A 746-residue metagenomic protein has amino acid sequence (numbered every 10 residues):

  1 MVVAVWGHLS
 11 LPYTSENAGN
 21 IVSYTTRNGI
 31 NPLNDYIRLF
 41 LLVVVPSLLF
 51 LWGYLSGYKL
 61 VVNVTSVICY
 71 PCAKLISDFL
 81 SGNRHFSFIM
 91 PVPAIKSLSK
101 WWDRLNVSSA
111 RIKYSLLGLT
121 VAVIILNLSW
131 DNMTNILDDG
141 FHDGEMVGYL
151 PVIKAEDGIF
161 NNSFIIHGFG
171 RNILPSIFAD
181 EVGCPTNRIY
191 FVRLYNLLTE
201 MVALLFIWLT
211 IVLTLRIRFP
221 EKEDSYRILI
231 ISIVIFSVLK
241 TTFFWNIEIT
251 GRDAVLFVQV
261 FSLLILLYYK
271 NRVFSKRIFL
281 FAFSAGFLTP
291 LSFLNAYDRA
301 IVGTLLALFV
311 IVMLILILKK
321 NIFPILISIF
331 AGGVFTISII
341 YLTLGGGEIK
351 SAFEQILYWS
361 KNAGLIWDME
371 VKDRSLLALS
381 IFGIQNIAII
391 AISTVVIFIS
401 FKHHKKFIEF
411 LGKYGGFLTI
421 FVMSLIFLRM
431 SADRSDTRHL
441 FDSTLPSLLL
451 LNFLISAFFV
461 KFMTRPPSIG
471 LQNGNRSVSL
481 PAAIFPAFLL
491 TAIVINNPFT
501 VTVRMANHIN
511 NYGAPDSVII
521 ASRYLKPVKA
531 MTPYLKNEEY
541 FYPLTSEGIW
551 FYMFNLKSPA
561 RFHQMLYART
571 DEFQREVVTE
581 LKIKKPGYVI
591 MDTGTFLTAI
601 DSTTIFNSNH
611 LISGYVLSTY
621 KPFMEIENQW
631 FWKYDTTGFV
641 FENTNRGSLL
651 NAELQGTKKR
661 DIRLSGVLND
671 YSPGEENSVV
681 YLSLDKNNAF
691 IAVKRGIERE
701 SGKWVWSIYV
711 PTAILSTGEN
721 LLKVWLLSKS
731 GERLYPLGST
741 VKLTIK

Functional and structural regions predicted by a protein language model:
M1-I21, I37-R38, L126-N172, I177-V202 (+5 more regions): Transmembrane catalytic cores of multi-pass membrane glycosyltransferases and polysaccharide-assembly enzymes
T26-V44, G168, S225-I230, V234-Y268 (+1 more regions): Membrane-interface micro-motifs in multi-pass membrane enzymes
D35-L42, I301-V302, A432-R465: Hydrophobic/aromatic-rich transmembrane helices and adjacent perimembrane loops
D103, A110-K113, R227-I231, F279-F283 (+2 more regions): Signature aromatic-anchored transmembrane alpha helix within multi-pass, membrane-resident enzymes that catalyze glycan
S163-I166, V501-V503, D516-A568, V578 (+4 more regions): Short periplasmic/luminal acceptor-recognition loop of GT-C membrane glycosyltransferases, typified by
S225-I231, Y268-P290, N321-A331, F410 (+1 more regions): Short hydrophobic alpha-helices at membrane interfaces in multi-pass membrane enzymes
L280-Y297, G303-L308, M423-M430: Membrane-interface alpha helices of multi-pass inner-membrane proteins
Y552-M553, T570-F631, D635, Y709-V710 (+2 more regions): Periplasmic/luminal catalytic loop of GT-C fold multi-pass membrane glycosyltransferases that transfer sugars from
